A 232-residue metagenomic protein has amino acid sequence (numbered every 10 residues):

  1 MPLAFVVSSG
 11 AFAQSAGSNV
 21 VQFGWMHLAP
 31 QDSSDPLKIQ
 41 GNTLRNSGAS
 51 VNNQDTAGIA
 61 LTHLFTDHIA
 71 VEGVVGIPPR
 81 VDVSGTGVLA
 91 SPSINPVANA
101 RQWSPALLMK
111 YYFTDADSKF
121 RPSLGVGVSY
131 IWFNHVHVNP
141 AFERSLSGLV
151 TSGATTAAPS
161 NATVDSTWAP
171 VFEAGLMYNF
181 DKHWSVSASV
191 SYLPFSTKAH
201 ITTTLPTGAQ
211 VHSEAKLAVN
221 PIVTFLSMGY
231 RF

Functional and structural regions predicted by a protein language model:
M1-V6: Bacterial N-terminal signal peptides
S9-A13: Sec/Tat signal peptide C-region and signal peptidase I cleavage site
S15-A29, P221: Transmembrane beta-strand segments of Gram-negative outer membrane beta-barrel proteins
A16, T66, P78, T114-S118 (+1 more regions): Outer-membrane beta-barrel channels and translocator barrels
N19, D55-A57, I69, W103-P105 (+3 more regions): Hydrophobic core residues within well-ordered beta-strands of beta-rich domains
N19, H68-V71, D117, W184-V186: Repeated loop/turn-to-beta-strand initiation elements of outer-membrane beta-barrel proteins
F23, I59-H63, G73, L107-Y111 (+4 more regions): Residues on the lipid-exposed face of transmembrane beta-strands in outer-membrane beta-barrel proteins
A29-D55, I77-P105, F113, Y130-T167 (+1 more regions): Extracellular/periplasm-exposed beta-strand and loop segments of Gram-negative cell-envelope proteins, dominated by
